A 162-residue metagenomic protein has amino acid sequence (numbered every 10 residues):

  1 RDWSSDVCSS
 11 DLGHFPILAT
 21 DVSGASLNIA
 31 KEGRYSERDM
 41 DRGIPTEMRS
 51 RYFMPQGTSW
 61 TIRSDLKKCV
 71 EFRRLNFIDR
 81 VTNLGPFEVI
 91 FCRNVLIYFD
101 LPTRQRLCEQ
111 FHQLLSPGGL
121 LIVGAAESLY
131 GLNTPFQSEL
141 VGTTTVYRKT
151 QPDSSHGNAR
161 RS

Functional and structural regions predicted by a protein language model:
R1-C8: Single conserved hydrophobic/aromatic residue that forms the stacking wall/gate of nucleotide- or nucleobase-binding
L12-F91, V95-T103, L129-Y130, R148: Extended basic-aromatic, gly/pro-enriched interface segments that bind polyanionic ligands
G13-F15, G119, F136: A structural micro-motif
Y35-S36, R106-E109, E139-L140: Glycine-rich, phosphate-binding/catalytic loops in enzymes
V89, Y130-S162: Core SAM-dependent methyltransferase catalytic element
Q105-P117: A short glycine-rich, Lys/Arg-flanked "PGG" loop and its adjoining helix->strand segment in the class I
C108-E109, G124-G131: Conserved Class I SAM-dependent methyltransferase catalytic core
P117-A125: Conserved beta-strand signature within the Rossmann-like core of class I S-adenosyl-L-methionine
